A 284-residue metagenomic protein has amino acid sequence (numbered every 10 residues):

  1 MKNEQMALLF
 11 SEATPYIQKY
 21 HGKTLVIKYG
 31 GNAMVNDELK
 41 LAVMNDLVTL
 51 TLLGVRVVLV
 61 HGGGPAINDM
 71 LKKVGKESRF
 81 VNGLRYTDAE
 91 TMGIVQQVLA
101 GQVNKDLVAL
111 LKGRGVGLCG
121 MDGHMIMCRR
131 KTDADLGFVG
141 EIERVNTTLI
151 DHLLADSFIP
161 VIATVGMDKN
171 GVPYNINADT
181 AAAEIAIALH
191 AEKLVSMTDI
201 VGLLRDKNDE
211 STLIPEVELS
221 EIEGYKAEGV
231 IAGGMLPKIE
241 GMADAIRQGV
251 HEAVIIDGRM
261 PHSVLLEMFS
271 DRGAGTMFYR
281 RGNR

Functional and structural regions predicted by a protein language model:
M1-R259, L266, R272, Y279-R284: Nucleotide/pyrophosphate-binding catalytic subdomain
